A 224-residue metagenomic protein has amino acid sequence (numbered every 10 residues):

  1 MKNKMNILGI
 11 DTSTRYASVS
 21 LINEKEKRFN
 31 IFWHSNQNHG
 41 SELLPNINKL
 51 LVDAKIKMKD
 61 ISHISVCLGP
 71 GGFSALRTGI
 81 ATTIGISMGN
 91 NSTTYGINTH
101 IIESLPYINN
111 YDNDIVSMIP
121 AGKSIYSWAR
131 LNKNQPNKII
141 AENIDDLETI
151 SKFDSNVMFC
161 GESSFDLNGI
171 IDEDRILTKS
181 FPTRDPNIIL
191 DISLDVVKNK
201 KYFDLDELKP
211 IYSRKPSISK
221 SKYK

Functional and structural regions predicted by a protein language model:
M1-E26, H34, Y95, T99-K224: Oxyanion-binding and handling regions
K2-L68: N-terminal beta-alpha supersecondary unit
H34-E42, F73-R77, A81, S180-R184: Residues at secondary-structure transition points
E42-P45, A81, G85, I102 (+1 more regions): Short amphipathic alpha-helical face segments that pack within enzyme cores and frequently flank/anchor catalytic
N48, I84, N168: Short glycine-/small-residue-rich flexible loop motifs, especially phosphate/cofactor-binding loops
N48-K49, M88, D191-D195: Short glycine/serine- and small hydrophobic-enriched flexible loop segments
H63-T99: DPxDG-like acidic metal-binding loop motif
